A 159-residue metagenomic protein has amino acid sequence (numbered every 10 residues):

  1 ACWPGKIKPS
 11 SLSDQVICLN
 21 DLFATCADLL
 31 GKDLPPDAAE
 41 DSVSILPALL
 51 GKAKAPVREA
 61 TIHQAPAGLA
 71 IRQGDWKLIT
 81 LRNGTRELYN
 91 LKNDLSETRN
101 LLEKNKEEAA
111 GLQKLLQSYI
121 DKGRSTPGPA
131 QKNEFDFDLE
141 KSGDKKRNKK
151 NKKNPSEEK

Functional and structural regions predicted by a protein language model:
A1-A39, V43-A55: Substrate-binding rim/cap in mid-to-C-terminal beta-strand-loop elements of soluble/periplasmic
K6-I7, A67-G68, G84: Solvent-exposed loop/turn segments at secondary-structure junctions within structured extracellular/periplasmic domains
S11, L81-R82: Short linear motifs in exposed loops
L12, S44, E87, N100-L101: Conserved beta-strand positions that form and line the central face of beta-propeller blades
L22, Q73-G74, N83-G84, L91-K159: Long, internal low-complexity/basic segments
S42, A65-A67: Short acidic/glycine-enriched loop/turn segments that link adjacent beta-strands
E59-I62: WW-domain-binding short linear motifs
A67-I79, E87: Short, surface-exposed beta-strand/loop micro-motifs that present aromatic residues
